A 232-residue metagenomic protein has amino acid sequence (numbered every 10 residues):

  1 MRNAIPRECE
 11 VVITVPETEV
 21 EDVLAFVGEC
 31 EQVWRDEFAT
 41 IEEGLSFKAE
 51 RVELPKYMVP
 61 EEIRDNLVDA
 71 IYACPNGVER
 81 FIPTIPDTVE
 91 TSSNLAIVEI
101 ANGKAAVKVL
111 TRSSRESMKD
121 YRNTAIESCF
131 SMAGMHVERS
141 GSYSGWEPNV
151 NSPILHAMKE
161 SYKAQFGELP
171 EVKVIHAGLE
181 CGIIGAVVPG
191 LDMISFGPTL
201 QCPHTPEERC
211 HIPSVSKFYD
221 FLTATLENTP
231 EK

Functional and structural regions predicted by a protein language model:
M1-R112: Midchain, well-structured core segments that form catalytic/ion-binding scaffolds
A4-E10, M58, E147-E160, I183-V187: Short glycine/threonine-rich loop-to-helix capping motif typified by GTGT followed within a few residues by an Asp-Pro
I13, L45, M135, E168-P170 (+1 more regions): A structural micro-motif
V15, E19, V59, P83 (+9 more regions): Catalytic cores of large soluble enzymes that bind and process phosphate-bearing ligands
V15-V20, I63-Y72, E79-F81, D120 (+4 more regions): His/Asp/Glu-rich mid-to-C-terminal helical/loop segments that flank catalytic regions of hydrolases
D22, F26-E37, A125-A133, P153 (+4 more regions): Generic non-transmembrane alpha-helical segments
E90-A177: Substrate-recognition/cap regions that form aromatic- and gly/pro-loop-enriched pockets for small-molecule ligands
E90-G103, F166-T225: Zn-dependent metallopeptidase/amidohydrolase metal-coordination segment
